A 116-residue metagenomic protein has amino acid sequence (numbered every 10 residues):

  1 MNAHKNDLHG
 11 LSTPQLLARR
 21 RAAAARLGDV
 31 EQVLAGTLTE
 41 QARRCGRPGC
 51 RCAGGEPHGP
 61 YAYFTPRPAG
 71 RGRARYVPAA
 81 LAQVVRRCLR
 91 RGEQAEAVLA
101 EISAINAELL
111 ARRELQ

Functional and structural regions predicted by a protein language model:
M1-Q116: A positively charged, amphipathic N-terminal helix/segment that binds anionic biomolecules
